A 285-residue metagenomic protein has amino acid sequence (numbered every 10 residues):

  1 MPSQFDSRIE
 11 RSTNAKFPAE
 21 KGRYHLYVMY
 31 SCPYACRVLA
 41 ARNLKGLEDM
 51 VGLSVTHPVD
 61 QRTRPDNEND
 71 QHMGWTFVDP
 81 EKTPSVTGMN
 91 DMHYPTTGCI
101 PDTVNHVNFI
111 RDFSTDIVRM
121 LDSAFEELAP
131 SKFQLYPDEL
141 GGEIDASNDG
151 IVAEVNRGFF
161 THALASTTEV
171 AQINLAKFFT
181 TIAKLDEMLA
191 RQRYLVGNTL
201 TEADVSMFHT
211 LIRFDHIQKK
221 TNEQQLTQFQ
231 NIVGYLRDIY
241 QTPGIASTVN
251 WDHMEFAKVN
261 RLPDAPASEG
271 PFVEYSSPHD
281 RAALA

Functional and structural regions predicted by a protein language model:
M1-A285: C-terminal alpha-helical interaction module
